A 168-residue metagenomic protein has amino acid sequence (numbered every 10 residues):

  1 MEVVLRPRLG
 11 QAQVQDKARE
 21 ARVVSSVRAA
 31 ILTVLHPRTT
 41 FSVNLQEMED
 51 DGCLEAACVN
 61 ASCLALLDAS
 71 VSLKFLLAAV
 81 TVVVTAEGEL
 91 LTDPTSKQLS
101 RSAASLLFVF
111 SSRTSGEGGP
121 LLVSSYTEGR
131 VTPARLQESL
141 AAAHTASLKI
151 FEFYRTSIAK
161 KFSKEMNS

Functional and structural regions predicted by a protein language model:
M1-S168: Polyanion-binding surfaces on beta-sheet-dominated domains and ring/shell assemblies
